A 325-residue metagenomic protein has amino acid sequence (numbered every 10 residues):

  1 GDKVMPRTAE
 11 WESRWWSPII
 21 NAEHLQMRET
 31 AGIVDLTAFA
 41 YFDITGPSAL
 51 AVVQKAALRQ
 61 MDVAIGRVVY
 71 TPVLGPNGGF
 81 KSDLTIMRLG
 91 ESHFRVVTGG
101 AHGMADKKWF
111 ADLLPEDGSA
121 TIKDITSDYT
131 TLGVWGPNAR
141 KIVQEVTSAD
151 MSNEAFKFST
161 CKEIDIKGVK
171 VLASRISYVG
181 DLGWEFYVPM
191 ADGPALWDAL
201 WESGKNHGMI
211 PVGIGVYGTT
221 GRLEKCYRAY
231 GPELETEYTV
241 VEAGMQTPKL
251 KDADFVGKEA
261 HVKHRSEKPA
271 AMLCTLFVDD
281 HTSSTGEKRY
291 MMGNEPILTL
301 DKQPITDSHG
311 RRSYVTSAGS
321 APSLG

Functional and structural regions predicted by a protein language model:
G1-T71, G79: Acidic, proline/glycine-enriched N-terminal capping motif
G1-W15, L89-G325: Conserved, structured C-terminal
H24-M27, F39, A56, Y70-V73 (+6 more regions): Long, contiguous hydrophobic alpha-helical segments, chiefly transmembrane helices and signal peptides
I33, Y41, P72, T85 (+3 more regions): Conserved hydrophobic/aromatic beta-strand scaffold that supports enzyme active sites
D35, D83, E185: Acidic active-site catalytic centers that drive phospho-/nucleotidyl reactions and related ester hydrolyses
T45, L74-P76, L298-K302: A generic structural motif
P47-F80, A139-V169: Internal amphipathic helical hairpin motif
K55, R59-L113: Well-ordered mid-protein domain cores that form the structural environment of catalytic cofactors
